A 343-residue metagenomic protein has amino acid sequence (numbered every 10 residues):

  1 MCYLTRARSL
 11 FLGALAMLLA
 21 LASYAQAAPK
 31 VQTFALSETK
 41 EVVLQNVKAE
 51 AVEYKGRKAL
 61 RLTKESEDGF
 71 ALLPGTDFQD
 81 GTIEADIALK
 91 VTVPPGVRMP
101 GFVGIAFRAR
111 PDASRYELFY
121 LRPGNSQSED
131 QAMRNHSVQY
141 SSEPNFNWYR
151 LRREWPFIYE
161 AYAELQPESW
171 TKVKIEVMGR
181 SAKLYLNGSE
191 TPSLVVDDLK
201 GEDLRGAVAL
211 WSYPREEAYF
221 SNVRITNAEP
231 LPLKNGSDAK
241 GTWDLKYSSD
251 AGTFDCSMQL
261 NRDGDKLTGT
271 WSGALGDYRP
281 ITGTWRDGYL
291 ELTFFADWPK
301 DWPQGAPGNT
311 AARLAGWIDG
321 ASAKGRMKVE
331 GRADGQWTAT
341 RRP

Functional and structural regions predicted by a protein language model:
M1-A14: Bacterial N-terminal signal peptides that target proteins for export
C2-L4, R57, D130, W337: General helical secondary-structure elements
L4, V93-P95, A251-T253: Short amphipathic alpha-helical segments with coiled-coil-like heptad repeat character
L12-A22: Bacterial N-terminal signal peptides
Q26-T242: Extracellular glycan-recognition regions
K234-P343: Central antiparallel beta-sheet cores of small beta-barrel/beta-sandwich binding domains
